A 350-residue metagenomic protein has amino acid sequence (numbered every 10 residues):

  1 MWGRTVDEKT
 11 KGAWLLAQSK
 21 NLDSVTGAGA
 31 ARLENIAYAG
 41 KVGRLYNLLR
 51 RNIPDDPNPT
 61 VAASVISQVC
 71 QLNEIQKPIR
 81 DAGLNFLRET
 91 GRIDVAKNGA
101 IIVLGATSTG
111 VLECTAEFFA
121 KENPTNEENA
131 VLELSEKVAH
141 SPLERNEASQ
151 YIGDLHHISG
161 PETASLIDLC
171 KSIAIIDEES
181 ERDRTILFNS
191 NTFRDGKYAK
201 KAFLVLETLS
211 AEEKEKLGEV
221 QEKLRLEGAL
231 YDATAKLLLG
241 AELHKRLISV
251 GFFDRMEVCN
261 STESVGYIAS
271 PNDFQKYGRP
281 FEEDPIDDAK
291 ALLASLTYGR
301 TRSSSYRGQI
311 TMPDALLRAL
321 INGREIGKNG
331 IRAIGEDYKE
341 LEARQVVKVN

Functional and structural regions predicted by a protein language model:
M1-N350: Non-catalytic recognition/regulatory regions in large multidomain proteins
